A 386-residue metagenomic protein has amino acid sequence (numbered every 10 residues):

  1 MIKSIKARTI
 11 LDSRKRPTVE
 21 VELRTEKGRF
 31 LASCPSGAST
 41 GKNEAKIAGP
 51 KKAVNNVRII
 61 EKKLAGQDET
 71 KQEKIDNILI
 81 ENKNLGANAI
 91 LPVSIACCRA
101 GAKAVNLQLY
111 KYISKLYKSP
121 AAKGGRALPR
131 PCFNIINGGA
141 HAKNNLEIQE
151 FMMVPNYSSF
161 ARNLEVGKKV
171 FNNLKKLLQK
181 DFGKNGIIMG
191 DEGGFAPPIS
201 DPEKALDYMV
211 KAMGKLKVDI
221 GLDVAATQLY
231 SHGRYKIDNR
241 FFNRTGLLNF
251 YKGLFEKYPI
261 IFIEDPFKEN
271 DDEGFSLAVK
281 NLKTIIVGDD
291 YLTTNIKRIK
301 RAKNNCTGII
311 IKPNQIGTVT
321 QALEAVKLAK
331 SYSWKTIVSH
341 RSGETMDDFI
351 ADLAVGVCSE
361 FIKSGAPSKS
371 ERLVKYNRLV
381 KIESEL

Functional and structural regions predicted by a protein language model:
M1-T18: Short, Gly/Pro- and small/polar-rich lid/capping loops
T9, V19-K27, A32-S36, F133-P155 (+3 more regions): Short beta-strand elements
P35-L107, K111, L164: Metal- or metallocofactor-binding catalytic centers and their adjacent structured scaffolds across diverse enzyme
K118-R126: Intrinsic disorder/low-complexity segments
A127-I188: Mobile "lid/hinge" segments at catalytic clefts and subdomain interfaces of large enzymes
E150-F160, N185-D201, A225-D238: Active-site-proximal beta-alpha loop/turn segments in soluble metabolic enzymes
G186, E203-E385: Catalytic core of soluble alpha/beta enzymes
